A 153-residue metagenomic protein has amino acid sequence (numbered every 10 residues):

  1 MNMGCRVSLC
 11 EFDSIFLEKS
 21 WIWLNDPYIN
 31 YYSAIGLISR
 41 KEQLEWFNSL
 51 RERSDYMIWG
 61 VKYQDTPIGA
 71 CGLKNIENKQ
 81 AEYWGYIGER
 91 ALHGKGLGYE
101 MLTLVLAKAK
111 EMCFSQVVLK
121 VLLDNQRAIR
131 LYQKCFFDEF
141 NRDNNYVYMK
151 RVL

Functional and structural regions predicted by a protein language model:
M1-L44: A short, well-structured alpha-helix characteristic of acyl/acetyltransferase catalytic modules
S14, G36-A91, K108: Acetyl-CoA-dependent GNAT
D65, G96, N125: Conserved G/P- and acidic residue-centered "switch" motifs that form tight phosphate/ATP-binding loops in soluble
E89-G94, L123-D124: Active-site acidic-Proline motif in GNAT/NAT acetyltransferases
G94-K108, I129-K134: Conserved acetyl-CoA-binding loop-helix of GNAT-fold acetyltransferases
A109-K120: Conserved GNAT acetyl-CoA-binding A-motif
L119-I129, N145-V152: Conserved beta-strand-loop-alpha-helix junction that forms the acyl-donor binding cleft
Q133-D143: Conserved acetyl-CoA-binding loop of GNAT-fold acetyltransferases
